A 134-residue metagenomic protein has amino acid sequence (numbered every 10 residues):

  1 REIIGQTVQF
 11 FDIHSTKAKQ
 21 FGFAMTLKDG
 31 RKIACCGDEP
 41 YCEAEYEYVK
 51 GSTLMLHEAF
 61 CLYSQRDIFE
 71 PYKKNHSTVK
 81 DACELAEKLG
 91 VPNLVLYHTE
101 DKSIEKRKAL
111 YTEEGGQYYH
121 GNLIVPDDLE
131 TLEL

Functional and structural regions predicted by a protein language model:
R1-E47, D128-L134: Core dinuclear metal-dependent hydrolase active-site scaffold
P40-L129: Cap/insert and terminal regions of metallo-dependent hydrolase folds
